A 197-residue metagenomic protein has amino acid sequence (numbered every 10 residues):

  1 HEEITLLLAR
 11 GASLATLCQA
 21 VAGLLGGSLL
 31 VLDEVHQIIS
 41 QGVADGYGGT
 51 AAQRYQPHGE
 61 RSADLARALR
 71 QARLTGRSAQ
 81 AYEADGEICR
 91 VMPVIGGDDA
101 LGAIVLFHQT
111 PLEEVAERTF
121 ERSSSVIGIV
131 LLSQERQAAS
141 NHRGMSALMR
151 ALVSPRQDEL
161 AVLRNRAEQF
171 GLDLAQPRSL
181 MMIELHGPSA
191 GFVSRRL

Functional and structural regions predicted by a protein language model:
H1-L197: Hydrophobic, helix-rich cores of sensory/ligand-binding and other regulatory modules that couple small-molecule
